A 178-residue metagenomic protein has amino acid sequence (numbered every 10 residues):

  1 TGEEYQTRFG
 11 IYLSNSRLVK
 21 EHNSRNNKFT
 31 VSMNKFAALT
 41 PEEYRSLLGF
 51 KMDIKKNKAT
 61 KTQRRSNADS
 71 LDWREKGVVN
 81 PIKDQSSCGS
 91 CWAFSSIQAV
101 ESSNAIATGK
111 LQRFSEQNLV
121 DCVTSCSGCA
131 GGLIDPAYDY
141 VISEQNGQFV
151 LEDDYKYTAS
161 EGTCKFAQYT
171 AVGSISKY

Functional and structural regions predicted by a protein language model:
T1-Y178: Catalytic-core signature of thiol
